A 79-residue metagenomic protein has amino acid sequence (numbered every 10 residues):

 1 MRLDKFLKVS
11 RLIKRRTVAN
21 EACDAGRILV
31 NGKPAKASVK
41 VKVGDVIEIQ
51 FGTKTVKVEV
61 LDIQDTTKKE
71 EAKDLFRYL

Functional and structural regions predicted by a protein language model:
M1-V41: A basic, amphipathic helix-loop patch mediating RNA/tRNA/ribosome contacts
T53-L79: C-terminal structural segments of small proteins and small subunits
